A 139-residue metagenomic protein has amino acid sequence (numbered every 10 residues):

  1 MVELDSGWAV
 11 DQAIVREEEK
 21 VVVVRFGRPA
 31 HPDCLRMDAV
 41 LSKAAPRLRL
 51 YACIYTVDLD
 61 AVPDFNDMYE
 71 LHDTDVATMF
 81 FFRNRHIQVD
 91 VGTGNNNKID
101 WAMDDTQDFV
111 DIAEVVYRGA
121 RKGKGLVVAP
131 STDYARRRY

Functional and structural regions predicted by a protein language model:
M1-A13: N-terminal "domain-start" segment that seeds a small globular fold
E3-S6, F26-R28, S42-N66, D73-D75: Thiol-based oxidoreductase modules, predominantly thioredoxin-like and allied folds used for disulfide exchange
A9, R28-H31, L59-V62, R83-H86 (+1 more regions): Conserved beta-strand elements of beta-rich interaction domains across eukaryotes, especially beta-propellers
A9, R36-K43, D64, A77 (+1 more regions): Acidic, Ser/Thr-rich intrinsically disordered and amphipathic helical segments
A9, V15-E19, S42, P46-C53 (+4 more regions): Short amphipathic alpha-helices and their capping/turn residues within compact interaction modules
E17-P29: Short active-site neighborhood of thiol/selenol oxidoreductases, capturing the structured segment around
V22-R25, C34-R36, Y51-V57, F65-M68 (+2 more regions): Intrinsically disordered, low-complexity regions enriched in proline, serine, glycine and charged residues
D73-T74, F80-S131: Non-catalytic, surface beta->alpha helical segment in thiol-disulfide oxidoreductase systems
